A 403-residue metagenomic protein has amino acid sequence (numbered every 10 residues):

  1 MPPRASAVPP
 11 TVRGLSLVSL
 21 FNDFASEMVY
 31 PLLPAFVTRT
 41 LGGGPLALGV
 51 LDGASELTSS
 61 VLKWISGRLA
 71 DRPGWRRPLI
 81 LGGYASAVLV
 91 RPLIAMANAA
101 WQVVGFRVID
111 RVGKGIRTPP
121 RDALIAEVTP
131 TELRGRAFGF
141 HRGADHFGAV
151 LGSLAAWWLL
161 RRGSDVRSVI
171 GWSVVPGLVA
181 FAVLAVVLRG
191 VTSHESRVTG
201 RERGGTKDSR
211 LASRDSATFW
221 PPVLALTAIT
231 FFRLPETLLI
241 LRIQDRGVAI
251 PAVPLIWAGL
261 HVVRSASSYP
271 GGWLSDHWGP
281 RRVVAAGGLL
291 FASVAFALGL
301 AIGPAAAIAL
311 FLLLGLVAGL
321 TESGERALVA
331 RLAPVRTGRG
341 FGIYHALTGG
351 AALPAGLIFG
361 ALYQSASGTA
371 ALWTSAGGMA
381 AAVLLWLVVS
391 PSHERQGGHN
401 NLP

Functional and structural regions predicted by a protein language model:
A5-E56, W220-I256: Helix-loop boundary and gating motifs at the non-cytosolic
A35-T40, L151-I170, P354-A370: Transmembrane alpha-helix termini and helix-breaking/packing motifs in multi-pass membrane transporters
V50-R68, A258-P270: Central cavity-lining transmembrane alpha-helices of secondary-active solute carriers, predominantly the Major
L62-G74, L160, S267-G279, Y363-Q364: Helix-to-loop junctions at the C-terminal end of transmembrane segments in multipass secondary transporters
P78-P92, V174, R282-A297, A376: Structural signature of the two symmetry-related core transmembrane helices
I116-T129, L320-A333: Intracellular juxtamembrane helix-capping segments at the cytosolic ends of symmetry-related transmembrane helices
S168-V186, L372-L387: Symmetry-related core transmembrane helices of the 12-TM Major Facilitator Superfamily/SLC fold
R281-E325: C-terminal transmembrane helical hairpin of 12-TM major facilitator-type secondary transporters
